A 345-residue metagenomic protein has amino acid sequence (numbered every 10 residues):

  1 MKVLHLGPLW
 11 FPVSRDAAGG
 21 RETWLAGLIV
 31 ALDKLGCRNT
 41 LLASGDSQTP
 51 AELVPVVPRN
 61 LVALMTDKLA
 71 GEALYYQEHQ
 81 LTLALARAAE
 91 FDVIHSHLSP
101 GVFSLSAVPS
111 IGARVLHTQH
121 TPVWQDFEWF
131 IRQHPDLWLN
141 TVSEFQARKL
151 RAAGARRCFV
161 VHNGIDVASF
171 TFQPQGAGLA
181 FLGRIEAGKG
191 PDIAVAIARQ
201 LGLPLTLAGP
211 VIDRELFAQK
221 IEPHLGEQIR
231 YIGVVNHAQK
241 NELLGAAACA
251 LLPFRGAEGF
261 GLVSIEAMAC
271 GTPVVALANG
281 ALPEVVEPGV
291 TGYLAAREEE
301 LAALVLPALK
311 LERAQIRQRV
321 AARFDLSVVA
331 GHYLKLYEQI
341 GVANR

Functional and structural regions predicted by a protein language model:
M1-R345: Catalytic cores of nucleotide-sugar-dependent glycosyltransferases that transfer UDP/GDP/TDP-activated
